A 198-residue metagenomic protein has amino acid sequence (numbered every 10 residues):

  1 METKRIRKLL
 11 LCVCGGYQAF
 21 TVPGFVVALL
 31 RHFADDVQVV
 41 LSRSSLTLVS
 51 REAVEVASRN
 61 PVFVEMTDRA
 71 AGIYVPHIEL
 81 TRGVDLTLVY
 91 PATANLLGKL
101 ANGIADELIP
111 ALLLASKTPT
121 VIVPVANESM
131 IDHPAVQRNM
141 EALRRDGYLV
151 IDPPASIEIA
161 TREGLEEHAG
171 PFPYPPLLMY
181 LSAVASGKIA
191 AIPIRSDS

Functional and structural regions predicted by a protein language model:
M1-V121, N127-S198: A cross-family phosphate/adenosyl-ligand binding-site feature
